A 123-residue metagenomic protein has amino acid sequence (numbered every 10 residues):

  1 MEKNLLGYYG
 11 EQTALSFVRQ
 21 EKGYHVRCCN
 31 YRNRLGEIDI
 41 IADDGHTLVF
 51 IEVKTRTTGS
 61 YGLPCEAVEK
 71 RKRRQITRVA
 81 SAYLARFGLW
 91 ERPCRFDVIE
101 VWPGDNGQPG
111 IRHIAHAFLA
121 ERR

Functional and structural regions predicted by a protein language model:
M1-C29: Acidic-basic catalytic patches of nuclease active cores, encompassing PD-(D/E)XK and other metal-cofactor nuclease
K3, R34-G36, G107: Short acidic/glycine-enriched loop/turn segments that link adjacent beta-strands
V18, I76, F96: Residue-level signal for inorganic ion chemistry
K22, R34-I38, C94: Short beta-strand or tight-loop elements that sit immediately N-terminal to catalytic metal-binding acidic residues
G36, T47-V49, D97, R112: Protein kinase-like catalytic core scaffold
I38-G59, I76: Conserved catalytic cores of phosphodiester-cleaving nucleases, focusing on short active-site segments
T57-A82: Mg2+/Mn2+-dependent nuclease catalytic core
R86-R123: Domain-level recognition of nuclease-like catalytic cores that cleave nucleotide substrates
